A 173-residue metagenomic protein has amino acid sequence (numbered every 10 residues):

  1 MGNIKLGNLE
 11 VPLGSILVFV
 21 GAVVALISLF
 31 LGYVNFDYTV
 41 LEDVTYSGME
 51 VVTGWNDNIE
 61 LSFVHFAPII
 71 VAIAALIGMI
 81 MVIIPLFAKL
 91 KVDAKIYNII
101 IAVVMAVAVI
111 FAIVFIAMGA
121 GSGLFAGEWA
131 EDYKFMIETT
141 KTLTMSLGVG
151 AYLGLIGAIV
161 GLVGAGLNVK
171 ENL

Functional and structural regions predicted by a protein language model:
G2-L173: Compact integral membrane and secretory-pathway proteins
